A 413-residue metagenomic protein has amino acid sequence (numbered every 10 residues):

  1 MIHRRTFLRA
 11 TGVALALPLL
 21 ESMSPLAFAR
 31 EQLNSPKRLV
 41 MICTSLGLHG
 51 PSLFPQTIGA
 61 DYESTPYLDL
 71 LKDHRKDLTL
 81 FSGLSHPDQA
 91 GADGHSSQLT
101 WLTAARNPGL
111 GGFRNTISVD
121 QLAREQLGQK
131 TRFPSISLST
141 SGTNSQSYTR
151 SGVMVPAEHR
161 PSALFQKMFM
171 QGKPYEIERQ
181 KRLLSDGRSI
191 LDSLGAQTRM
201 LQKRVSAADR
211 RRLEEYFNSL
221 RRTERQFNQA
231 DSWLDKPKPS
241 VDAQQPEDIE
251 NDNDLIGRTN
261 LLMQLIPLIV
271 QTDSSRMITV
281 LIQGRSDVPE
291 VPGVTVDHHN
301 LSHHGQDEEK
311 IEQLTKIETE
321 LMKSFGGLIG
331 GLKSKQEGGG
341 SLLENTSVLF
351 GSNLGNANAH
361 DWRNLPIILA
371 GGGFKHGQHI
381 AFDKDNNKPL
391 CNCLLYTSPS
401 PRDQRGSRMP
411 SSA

Functional and structural regions predicted by a protein language model:
I2-S145, V288, V294-S347, G351-L394: Long, well-ordered hydrophobic secondary-structure segments characteristic of membrane-embedded and membrane-proximal
E31-T44, Q171-G338: Anion-binding catalytic surfaces of enzymes that hydrolyze or transfer phosphate/sulfate esters
A90-K236: A contiguous, mid-domain pocket- or channel-lining segment that forms the substrate-recognition surface
I282, S352-L354, P401: Residues immediately flanking
Y396-D403: Conserved small/polar residues in nucleotide/adenosyl-binding loops
S407-A413: Hydrophobic alpha-helical segments, chiefly the membrane-spanning helices and signal/signal-anchor peptides
